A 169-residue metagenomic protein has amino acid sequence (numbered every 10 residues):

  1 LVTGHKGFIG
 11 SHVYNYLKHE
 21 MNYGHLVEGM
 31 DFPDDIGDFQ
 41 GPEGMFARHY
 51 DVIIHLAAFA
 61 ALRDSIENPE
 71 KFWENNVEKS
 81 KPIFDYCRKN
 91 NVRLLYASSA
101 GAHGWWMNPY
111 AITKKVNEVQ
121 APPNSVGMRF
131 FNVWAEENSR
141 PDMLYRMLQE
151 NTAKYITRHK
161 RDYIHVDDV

Functional and structural regions predicted by a protein language model:
L1-E20: N-terminal Rossmann NAD(P)H-binding glycine-rich loop of SDR-like oxidoreductase domains
T3, I53-F59, L94-A100, G127-F130: SDR active-site strand-loop-helix element
N22-M45: Adenosine-cofactor binding site in Rossmann-like domains, unifying the SAM/SAH pocket of S-adenosylmethionine-dependent
D34, A60-A61, K79, G101-A102 (+1 more regions): Alpha/beta-hydrolase active-site loop signature
P42-N75, Y86, G101: NAD(P)H-binding glycine-rich loop region in Rossmannoid oxidoreductase-like domains and their noncatalytic homologs
K79-P82, R93, V116-N117, H165-D168: Conserved cofactor-binding/catalytic machinery of classical short-chain dehydrogenase/reductase
K81-A111, V126: Conserved Rossmann-fold NAD(P)-dependent oxidoreductase catalytic core, especially the SDR/UDP-sugar
M107-A111, K115, V119-D162, V166-D167: NAD(P)-dependent short-chain dehydrogenase/reductase
